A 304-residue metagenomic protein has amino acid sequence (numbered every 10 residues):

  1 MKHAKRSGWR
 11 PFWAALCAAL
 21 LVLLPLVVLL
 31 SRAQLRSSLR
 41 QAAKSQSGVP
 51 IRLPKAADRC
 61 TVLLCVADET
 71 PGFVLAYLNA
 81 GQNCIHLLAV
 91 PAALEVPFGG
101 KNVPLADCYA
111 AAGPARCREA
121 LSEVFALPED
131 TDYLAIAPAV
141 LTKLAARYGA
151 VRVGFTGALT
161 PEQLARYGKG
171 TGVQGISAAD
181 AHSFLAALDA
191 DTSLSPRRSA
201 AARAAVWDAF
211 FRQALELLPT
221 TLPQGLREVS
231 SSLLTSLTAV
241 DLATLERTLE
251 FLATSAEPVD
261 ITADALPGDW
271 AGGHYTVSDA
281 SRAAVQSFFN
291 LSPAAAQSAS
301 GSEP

Functional and structural regions predicted by a protein language model:
K5-L88, V285: Entry/capping segment at the start of metal-dependent catalytic domains with acidic active-site entry clusters
A57-R59, D68-F73, Q82-L87, R116 (+4 more regions): Extracytoplasmic
E69, H86, L94-K101, S231-P304: C-terminal solvent-exposed extensions
G72, P114-S122, P138-T142, A146 (+5 more regions): Extracytoplasmic/secreted envelope proteins and their assembly/folding machinery, especially bacterial periplasmic
H86-G113, G157-T171: Flexible, solvent-exposed short loops/turns enriched in glycine
V103-A111, V124-D132, D189-R198, A214-P219 (+3 more regions): Second-shell loop/turn segments in exported
A111-G170: Amphipathic, coiled-coil-like alpha-helical scaffolding segments used for oligomerization/assembly
A146-E228: Flexible, polar/acidic helix-loop-strand segments at domain edges
